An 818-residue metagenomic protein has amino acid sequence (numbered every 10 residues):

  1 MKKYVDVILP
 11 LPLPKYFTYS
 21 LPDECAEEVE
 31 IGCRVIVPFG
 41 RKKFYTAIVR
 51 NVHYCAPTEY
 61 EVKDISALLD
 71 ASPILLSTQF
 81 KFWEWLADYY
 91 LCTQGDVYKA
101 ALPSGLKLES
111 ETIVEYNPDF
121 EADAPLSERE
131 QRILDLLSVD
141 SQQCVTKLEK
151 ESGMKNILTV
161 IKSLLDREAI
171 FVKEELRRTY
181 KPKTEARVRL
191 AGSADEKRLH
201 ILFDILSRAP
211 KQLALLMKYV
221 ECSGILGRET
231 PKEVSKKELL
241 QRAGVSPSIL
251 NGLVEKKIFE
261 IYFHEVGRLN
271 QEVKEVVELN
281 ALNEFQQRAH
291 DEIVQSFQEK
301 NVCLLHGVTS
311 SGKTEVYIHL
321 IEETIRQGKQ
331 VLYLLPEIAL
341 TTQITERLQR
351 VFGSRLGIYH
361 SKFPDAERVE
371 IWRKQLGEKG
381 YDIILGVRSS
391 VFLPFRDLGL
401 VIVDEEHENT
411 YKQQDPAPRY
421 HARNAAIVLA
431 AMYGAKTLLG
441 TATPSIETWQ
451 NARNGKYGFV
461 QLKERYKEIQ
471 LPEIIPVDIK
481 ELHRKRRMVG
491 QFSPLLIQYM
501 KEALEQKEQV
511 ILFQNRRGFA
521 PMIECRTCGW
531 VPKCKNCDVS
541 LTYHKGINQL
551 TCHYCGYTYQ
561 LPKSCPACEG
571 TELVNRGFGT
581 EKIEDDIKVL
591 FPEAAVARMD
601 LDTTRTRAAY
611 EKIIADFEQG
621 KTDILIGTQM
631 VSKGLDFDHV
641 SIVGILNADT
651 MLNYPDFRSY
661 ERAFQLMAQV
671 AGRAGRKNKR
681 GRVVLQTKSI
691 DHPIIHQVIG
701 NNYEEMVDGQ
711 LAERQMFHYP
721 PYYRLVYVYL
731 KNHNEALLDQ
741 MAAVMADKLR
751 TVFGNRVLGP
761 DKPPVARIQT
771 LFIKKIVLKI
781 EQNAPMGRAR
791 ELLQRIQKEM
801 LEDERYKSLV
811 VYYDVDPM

Functional and structural regions predicted by a protein language model:
M1-I384, S390-T441, R453-I469, V752 (+2 more regions): Accessory, non-ATPase domains that flank or precede helicase/AAA+ motor cores in DNA-metabolism machines
K15, S235, R724-V726, F772-K774: Short amphipathic alpha-helical segments
F39, A56-V62, S66-S72, G644 (+2 more regions): Solvent-exposed, membrane-proximal periplasmic/extracellular interface segments of envelope transport and secretion
L91, P103, G153, E168 (+6 more regions): Glycine-centered secondary-structure boundary/capping sites
V277-N283, Q287-H290, E299-D739, D747 (+3 more regions): Inter-lobe coupling/hinge segments of SF2-like helicase ATPases
F591-A594, L749-V757, E802-K807: Short secondary-structure junctions
D747, T751-F772, V811: A carboxyl-terminal module marker
